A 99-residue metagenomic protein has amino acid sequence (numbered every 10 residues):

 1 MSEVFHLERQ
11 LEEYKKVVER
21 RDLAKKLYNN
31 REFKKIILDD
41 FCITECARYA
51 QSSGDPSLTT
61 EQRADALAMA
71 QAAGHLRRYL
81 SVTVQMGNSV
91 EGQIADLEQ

Functional and structural regions predicted by a protein language model:
S2-Q99: Intrinsic-disorder/low-complexity detector
